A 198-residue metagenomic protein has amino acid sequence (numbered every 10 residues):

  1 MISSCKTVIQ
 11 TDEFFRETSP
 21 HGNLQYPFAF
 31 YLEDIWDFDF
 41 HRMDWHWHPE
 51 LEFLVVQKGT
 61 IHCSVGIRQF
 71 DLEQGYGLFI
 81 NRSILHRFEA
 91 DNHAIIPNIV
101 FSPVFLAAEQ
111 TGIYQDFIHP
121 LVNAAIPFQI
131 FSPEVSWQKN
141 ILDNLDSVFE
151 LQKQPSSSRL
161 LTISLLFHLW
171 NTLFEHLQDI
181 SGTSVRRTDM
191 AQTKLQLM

Functional and structural regions predicted by a protein language model:
M1-E73, Q115: Generic protein-terminus/edge-of-domain signal
I2-A29, L85, E89-F149, E175-D179: A hydrophobic/aromatic-rich effector-binding and dimerization subdomain of bacterial HTH-type transcriptional regulators
L51, Y76, P97: Residue-level detector of short, conserved catalytic/binding motifs and their immediate flanks
K58-T60, S83, V104: Short loop segments at secondary-structure junctions
V65, A107-E109, S156: A generic structural signal for short coil/turn motifs at secondary-structure boundaries
D71-L85: Conserved metal-binding segment of the jelly-roll/cupin
Q129-W137, L151-L166, W170-M198: Short, Lys/Arg-enriched, Trp-marked, Pro/Gly-tolerant hinge/linker segments that flank
